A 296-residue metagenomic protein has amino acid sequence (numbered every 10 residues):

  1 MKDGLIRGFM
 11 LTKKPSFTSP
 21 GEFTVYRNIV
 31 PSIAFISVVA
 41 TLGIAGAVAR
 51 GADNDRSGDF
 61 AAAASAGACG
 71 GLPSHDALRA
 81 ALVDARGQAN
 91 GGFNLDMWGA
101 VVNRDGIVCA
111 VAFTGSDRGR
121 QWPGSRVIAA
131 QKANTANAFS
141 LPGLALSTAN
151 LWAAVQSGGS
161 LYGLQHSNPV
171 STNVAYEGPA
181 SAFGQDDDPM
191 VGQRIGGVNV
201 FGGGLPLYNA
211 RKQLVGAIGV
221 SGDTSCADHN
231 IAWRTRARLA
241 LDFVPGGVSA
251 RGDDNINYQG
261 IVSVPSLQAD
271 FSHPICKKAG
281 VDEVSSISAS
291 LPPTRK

Functional and structural regions predicted by a protein language model:
M1-G8, P15-T18: Intrinsically disordered, low-complexity segments enriched in serine/proline and basic residues
F9-M10, F35, T235: Extended rod-forming repeat segments used as scaffolds/tethers
F23-A34: Bacterial N-terminal signal peptides that target proteins for export
I33-G43: Bacterial N-terminal signal peptides
I44-D55: Signal peptide processing junction and immediate N-terminal pro/mature segment of secreted/exported proteins
D53-K296: Flexible, solvent-exposed loop/hinge segments and secondary-structure transition points
